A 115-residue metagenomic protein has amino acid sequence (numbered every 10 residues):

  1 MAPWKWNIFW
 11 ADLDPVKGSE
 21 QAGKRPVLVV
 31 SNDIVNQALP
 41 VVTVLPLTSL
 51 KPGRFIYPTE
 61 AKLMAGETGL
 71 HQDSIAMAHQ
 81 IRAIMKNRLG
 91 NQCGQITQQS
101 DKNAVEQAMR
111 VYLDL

Functional and structural regions predicted by a protein language model:
M1-L115: Conserved functional hotspots at enzyme active or ligand-binding sites that engage polyanionic ligands
